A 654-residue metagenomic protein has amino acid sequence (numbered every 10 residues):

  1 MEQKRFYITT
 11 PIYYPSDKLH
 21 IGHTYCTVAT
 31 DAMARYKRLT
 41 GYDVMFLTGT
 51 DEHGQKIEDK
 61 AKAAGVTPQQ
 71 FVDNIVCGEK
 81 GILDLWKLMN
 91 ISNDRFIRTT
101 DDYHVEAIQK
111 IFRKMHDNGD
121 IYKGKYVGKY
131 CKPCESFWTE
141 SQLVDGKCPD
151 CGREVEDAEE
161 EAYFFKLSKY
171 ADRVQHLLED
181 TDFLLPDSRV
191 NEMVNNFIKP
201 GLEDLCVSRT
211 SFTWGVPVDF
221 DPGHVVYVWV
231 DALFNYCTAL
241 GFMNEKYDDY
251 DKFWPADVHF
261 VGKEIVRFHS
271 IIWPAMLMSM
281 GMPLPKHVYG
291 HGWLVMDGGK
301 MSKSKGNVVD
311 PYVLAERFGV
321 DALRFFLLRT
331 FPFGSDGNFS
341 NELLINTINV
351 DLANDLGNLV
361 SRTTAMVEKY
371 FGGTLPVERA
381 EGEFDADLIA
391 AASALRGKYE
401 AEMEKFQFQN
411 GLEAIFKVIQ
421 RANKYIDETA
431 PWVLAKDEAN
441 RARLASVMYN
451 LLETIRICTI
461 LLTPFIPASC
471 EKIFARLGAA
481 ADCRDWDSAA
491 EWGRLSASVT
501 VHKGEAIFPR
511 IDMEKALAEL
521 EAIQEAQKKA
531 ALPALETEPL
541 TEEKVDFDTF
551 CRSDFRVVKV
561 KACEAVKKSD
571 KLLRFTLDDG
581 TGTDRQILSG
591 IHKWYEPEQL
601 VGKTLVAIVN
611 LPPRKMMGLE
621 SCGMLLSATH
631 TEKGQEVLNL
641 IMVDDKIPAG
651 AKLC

Functional and structural regions predicted by a protein language model:
M1-T48, Y103-A107, C151, A158-K369 (+1 more regions): Structured secondary-structure scaffolds
E2-F71, I75, I97-F112, D117 (+7 more regions): N-terminal catalytic cores of NTP/NDP-binding nucleotidyl/phosphoryl-transfer enzymes
C77-D94: A glycine-rich helix N-cap at a beta->alpha junction
M89-F96, H116-K129, S141-Q142, E156-A158 (+3 more regions): Short secondary-structure capping/junction motifs at helix and strand boundaries
N118-A171, Q175: Cys/His-rich short segments
K123, S335, L343-E381, A391-T500 (+1 more regions): Helix-rich, typically C-terminal accessory recognition domains appended to large enzymatic cores
I473-C551: Intrinsic disorder at enzyme termini
A531-C654: Phosphate-backbone binding interfaces of nucleic-acid-interacting proteins
